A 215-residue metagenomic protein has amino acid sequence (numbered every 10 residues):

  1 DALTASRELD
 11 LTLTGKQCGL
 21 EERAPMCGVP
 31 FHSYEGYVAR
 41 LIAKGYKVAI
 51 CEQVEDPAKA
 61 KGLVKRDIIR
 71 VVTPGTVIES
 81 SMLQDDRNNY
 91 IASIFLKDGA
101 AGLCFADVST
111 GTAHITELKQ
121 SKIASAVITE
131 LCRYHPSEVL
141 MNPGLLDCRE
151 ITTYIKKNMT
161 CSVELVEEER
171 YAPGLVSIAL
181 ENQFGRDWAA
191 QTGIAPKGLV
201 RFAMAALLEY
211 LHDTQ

Functional and structural regions predicted by a protein language model:
D1-Q215: Charged catalytic and DNA/RNA-contacting regions of genome-maintenance and nucleic-acid-processing enzymes
